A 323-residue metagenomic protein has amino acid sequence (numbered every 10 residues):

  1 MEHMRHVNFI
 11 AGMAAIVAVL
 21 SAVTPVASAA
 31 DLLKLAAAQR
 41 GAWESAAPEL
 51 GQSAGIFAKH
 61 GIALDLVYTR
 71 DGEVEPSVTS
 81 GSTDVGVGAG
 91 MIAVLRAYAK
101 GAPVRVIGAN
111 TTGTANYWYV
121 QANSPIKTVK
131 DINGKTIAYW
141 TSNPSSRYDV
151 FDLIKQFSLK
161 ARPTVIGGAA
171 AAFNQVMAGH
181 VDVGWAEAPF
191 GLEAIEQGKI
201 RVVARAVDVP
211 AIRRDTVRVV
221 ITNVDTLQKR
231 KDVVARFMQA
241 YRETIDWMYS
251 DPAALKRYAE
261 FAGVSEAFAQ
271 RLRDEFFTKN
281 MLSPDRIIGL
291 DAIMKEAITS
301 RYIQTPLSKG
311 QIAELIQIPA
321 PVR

Functional and structural regions predicted by a protein language model:
E2-M13: Bacterial N-terminal signal peptides that target proteins for export
A11-A22: Bacterial N-terminal signal peptides
V23-A29: Sec/Tat signal peptide C-region and signal peptidase I cleavage site
A29-I166, A170, Q175-A178, D182-A188 (+2 more regions): Short, glycine-/small- and polar/acidic-enriched structural segments that line small-molecule recognition paths
I92, A170-E260: Pocket-lining segment of extracytoplasmic ligand-binding domains
Q228-Q304: Secondary-structure end/capping motifs
A297-R323: Conserved C-terminal helix/tail region of periplasmic/extracytoplasmic solute-binding proteins
